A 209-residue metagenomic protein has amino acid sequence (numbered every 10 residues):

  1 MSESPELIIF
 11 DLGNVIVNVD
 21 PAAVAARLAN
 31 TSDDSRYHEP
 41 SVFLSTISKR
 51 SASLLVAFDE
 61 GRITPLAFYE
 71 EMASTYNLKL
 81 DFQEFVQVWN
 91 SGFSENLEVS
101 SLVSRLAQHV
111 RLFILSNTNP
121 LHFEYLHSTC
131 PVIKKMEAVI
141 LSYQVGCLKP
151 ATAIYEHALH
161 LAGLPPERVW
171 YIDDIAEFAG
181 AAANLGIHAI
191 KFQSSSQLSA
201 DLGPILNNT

Functional and structural regions predicted by a protein language model:
M1-F10, N119-P120, E124-T209: Asp-based, Mg2+/Mn2+-dependent phosphohydrolase catalytic module
S2-L97, Q108, N119: N-terminal helical cap/lid subdomain that shapes the substrate entry/recognition surface in HAD-like hydrolases
D11-N14, G61, L106, I114 (+2 more regions): Generic structural signal for small/hydrophobic residues in well-ordered secondary structure, especially within
A25, S100-S104, A179: Short amphipathic alpha-helical segments and helix-helix/interface helices
S32-D33, N77, V110, G163 (+2 more regions): Glycine-centered loop/turn motif at secondary-structure junctions
E70, S104, E156: Active-site phosphate/pyrophosphate- and oxyanion-stabilizing loops and adjacent acidic/basic residues in soluble
E95-P120, S128: Conserved serine/cysteine hydrolase catalytic core
